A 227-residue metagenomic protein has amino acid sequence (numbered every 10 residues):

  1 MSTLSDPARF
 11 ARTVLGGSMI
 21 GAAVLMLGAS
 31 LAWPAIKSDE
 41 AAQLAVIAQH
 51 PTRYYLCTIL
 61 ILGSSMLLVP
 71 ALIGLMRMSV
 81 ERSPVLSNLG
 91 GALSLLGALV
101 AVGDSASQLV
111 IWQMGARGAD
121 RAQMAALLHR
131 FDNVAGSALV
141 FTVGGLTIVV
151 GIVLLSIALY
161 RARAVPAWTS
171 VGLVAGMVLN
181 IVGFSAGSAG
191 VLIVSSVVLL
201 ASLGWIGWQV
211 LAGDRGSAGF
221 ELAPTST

Functional and structural regions predicted by a protein language model:
S2-T227: Hydrophobic, aromatic-enriched alpha-helical segments typical of multi-pass transmembrane helices
